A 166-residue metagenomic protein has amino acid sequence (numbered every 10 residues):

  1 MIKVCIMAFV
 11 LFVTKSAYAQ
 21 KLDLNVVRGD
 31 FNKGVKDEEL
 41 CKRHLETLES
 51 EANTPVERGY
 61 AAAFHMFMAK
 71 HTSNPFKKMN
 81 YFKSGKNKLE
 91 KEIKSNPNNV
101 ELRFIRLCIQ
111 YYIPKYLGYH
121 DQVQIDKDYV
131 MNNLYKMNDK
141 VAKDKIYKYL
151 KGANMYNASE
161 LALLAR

Functional and structural regions predicted by a protein language model:
M1-L24: Bacterial Sec-dependent N-terminal signal peptides
F31-L45, K78-K86, Y119-H120: Helix-turn-helix repeat elements of alpha-solenoid scaffolds
N32-V35, F67-F76, Y112-L117: Short coil/turn linking the two alpha-helices of tandem helical-hairpin repeats
N80-N87, G118-K136, A165-R166: TPR/TPR-like (Sel1-like) alpha-helical repeat modules
V130-R166: Terminal, low-structured helical/coil segments at or just beyond the last alpha-helical repeat
